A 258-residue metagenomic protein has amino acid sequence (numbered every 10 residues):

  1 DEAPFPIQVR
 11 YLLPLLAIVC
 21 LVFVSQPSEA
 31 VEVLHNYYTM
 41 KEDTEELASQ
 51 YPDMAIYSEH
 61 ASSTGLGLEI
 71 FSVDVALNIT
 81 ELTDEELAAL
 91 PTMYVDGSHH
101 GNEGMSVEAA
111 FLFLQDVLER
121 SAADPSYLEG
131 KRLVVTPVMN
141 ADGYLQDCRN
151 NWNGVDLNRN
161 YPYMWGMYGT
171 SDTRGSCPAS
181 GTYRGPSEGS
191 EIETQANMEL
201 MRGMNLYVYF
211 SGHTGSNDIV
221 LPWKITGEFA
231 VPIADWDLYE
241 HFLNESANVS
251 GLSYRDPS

Functional and structural regions predicted by a protein language model:
D1-A30: Secretory targeting signatures
A30-F71: Short glycine- and acidic-rich boundary segments immediately preceding or forming the N-terminal edge of structured
N36-M40, S62-L68, E103-A110, G189-E193: Phosphate/oxyanion-binding active-site loops and adjacent basic polyanion-contact surfaces
A55-A61, A122-G130, D256-P257: Surface-exposed patches in mature extracellular/periplasmic domains of secreted proteins
E59, E81-L82, N197-E199: Generic recognition of flexible, low-complexity loop/linker segments
S72-L87, S98: Short beta-strand-to-loop junctions in surface cap/lid or active-site-entrance loops
L87-D96, G104-A230: Active-site/substrate-binding loop(s) of hydrolase catalytic cores
D218-S258: Catalytic cores of processing enzymes, dominated by hydrolases/peptidases, characterized by acidic/His-rich
